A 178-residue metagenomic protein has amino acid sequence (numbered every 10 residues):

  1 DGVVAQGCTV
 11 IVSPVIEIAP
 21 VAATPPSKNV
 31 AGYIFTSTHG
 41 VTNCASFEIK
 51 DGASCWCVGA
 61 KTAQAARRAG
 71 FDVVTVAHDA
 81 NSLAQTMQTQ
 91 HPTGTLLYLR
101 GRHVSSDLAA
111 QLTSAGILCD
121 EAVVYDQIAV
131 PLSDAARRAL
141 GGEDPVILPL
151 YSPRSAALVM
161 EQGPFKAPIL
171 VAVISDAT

Functional and structural regions predicted by a protein language model:
D1-T178: Signature of uroporphyrinogen-III synthase
